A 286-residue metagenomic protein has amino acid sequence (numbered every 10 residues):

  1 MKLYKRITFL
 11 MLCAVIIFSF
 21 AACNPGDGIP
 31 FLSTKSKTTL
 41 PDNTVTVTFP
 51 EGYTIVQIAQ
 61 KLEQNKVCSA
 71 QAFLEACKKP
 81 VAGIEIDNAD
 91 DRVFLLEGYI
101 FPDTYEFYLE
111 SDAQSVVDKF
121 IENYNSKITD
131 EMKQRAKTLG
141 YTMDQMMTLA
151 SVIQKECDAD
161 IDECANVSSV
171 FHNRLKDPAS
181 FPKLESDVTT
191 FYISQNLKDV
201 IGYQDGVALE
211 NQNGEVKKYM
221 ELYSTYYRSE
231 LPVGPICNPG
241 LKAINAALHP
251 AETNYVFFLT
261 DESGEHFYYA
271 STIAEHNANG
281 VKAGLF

Functional and structural regions predicted by a protein language model:
M1-L10: Bacterial N-terminal signal peptides that target proteins for export
L10-I16: Periplasmic/cell-envelope proteins involved in peptidoglycan metabolism and beta-lactam response
S19-A22: C-terminal motif of bacterial Sec signal peptides marking the signal peptidase cleavage site
N24-E131: Signal peptide-directed extracytoplasmic domains
A82-F286: Bacterial extracytoplasmic/cell-wall-associated proteins, especially those involved in peptidoglycan
